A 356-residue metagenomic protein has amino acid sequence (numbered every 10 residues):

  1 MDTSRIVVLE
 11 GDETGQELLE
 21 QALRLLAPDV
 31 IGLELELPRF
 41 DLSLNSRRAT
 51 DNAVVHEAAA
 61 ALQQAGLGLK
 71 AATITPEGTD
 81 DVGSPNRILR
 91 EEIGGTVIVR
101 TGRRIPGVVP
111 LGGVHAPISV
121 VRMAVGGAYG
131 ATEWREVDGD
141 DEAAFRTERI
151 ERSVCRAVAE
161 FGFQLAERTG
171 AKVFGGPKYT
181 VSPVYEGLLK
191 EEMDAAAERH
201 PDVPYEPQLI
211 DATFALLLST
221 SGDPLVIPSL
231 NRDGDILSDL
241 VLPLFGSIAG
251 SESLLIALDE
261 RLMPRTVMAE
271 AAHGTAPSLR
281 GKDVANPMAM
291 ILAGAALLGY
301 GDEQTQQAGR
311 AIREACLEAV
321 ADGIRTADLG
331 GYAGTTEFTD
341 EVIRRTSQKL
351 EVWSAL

Functional and structural regions predicted by a protein language model:
R5-T14, G68-A72, K172-Y179, A295-G299 (+1 more regions): Short glycine-rich or small-residue beta-strand-to-loop segments that form or flank ligand, phosphate, metal/Fe-S
V7-V30, D140-I210, D223: Glycine-rich phosphate/diphosphate-binding loop of Rossmann-like nucleotide-binding domains
D12-G15, G66, V121, G162 (+5 more regions): Buried hydrophobic positions in well-ordered alpha/beta secondary-structure cores of metabolic enzymes
L33-H56, L217: N-terminal beta-loop-helix "entrance" segment that forms/cooperates in small-molecule cofactor or anionic ligand
D41-S46, Y185-I227, N231-D239, A271: Active-site rim loops that border cofactor/substrate pockets in soluble metabolic enzymes
S46-R47, L218-G323: Glycine-rich phosphate/nucleotide-binding loop
R47-F145, R232, I236: N-terminal glycine-rich phosphate/adenylate-binding segment common to multiple enzyme folds
A131-F174, Y179-P183, Q304-L356: Glycine-rich phosphate/pyrophosphate-binding loop and the adjoining helix
